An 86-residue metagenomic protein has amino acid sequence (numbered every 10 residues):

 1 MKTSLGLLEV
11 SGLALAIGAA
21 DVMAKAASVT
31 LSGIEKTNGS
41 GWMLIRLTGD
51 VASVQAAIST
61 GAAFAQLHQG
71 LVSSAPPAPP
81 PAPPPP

Functional and structural regions predicted by a protein language model:
M1-W42, T48-P86: Long, contiguous binding/interaction regions
